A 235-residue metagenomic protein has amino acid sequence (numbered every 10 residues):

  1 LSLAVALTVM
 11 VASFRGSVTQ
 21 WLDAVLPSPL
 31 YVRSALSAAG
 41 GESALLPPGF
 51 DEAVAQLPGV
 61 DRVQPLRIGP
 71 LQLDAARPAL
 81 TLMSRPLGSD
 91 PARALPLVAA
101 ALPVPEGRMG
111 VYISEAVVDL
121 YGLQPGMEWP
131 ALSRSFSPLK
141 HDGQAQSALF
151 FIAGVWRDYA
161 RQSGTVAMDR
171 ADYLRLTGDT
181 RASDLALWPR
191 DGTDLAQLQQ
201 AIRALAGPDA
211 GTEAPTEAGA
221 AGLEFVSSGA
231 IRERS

Functional and structural regions predicted by a protein language model:
L1-S235: Alpha-helical transmembrane segments of bacterial inner-membrane membrane proteins
